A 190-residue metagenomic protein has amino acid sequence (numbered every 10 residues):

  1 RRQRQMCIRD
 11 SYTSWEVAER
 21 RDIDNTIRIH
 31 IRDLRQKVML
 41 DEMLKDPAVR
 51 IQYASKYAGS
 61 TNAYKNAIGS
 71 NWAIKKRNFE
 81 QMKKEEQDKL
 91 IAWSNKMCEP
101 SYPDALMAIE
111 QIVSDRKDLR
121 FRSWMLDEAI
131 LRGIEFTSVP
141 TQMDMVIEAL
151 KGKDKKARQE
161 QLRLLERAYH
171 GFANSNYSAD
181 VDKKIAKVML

Functional and structural regions predicted by a protein language model:
R4-I8: Short, small-residue-biased leader/transition segments that mark boundaries at the very start of proteins
R9-Q52: Catalytic or ion-translocation cores adjacent to nucleophile or general acid/base/metal-coordination motifs in diverse
R21, E42-L190: C-terminal recognition in membrane/secretory proteostasis and scaffolding
